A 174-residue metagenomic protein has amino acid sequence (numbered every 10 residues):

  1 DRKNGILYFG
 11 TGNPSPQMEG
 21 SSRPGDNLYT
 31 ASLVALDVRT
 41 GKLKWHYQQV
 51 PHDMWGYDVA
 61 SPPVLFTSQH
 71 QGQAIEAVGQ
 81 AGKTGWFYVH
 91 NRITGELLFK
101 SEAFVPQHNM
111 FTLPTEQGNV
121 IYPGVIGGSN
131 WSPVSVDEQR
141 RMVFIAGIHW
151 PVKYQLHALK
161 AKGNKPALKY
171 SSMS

Functional and structural regions predicted by a protein language model:
D1-S22, S32, Y57-G82, G128-G147: Repeat-blade elements of multi-bladed beta-propeller folds
G20-V59, F66-A74, W86-I121, P151-S174: Extracytoplasmic/lumenal domain signature
